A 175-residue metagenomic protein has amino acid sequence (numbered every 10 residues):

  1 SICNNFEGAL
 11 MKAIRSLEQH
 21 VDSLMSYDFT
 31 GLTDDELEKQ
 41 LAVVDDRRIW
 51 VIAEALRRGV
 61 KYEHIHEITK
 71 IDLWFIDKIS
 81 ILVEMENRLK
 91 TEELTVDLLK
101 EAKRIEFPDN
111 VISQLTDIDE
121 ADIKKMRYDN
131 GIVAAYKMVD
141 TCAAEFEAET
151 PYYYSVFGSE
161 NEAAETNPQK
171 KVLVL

Functional and structural regions predicted by a protein language model:
S1-L175: ATP-dependent carboxylate/acyl-activation modules
